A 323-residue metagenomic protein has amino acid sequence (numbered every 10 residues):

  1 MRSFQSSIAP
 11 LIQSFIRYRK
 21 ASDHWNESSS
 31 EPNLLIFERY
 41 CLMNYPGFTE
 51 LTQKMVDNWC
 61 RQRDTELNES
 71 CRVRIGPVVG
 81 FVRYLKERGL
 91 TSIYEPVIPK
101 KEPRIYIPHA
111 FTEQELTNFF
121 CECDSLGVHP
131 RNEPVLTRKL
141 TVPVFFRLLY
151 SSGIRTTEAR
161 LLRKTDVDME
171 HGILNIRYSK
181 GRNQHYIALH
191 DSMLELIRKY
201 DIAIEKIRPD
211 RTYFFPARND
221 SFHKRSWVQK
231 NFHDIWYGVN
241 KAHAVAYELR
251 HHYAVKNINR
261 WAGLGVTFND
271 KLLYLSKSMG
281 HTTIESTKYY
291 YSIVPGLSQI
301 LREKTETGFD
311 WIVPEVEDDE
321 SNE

Functional and structural regions predicted by a protein language model:
M1-E323: Conserved catalytic core of the tyrosine transesterase superfamily
